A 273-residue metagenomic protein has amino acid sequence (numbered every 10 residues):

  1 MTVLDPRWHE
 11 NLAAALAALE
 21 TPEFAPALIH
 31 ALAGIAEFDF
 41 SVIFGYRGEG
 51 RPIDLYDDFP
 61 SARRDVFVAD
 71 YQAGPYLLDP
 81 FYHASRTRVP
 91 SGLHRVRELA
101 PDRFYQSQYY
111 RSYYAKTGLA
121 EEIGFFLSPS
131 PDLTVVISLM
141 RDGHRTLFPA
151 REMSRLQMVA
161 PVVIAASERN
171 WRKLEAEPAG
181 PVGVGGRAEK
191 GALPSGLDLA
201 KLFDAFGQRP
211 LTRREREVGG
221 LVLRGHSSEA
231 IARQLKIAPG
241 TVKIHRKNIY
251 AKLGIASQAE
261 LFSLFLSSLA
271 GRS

Functional and structural regions predicted by a protein language model:
L4, W8-L19, E23-L133, S138-H144 (+3 more regions): Regulatory input/activation interfaces that engage signals or partners
A176-R214: Regulatory hinge/linker segments at domain boundaries that couple sensory/effector modules to output domains
R216-G220, E260: Pre-recognition alpha-helix immediately N-terminal to the DNA-recognition helix within helix-turn-helix or winged-helix
V222-H226, F265: Short helix-to-turn junction characteristic of helix-turn-helix DNA-binding domains, especially the helix
G225-E260: Recognition helix of helix-turn-helix DNA-binding domains
Q258-A270: Short, basic, alpha-helical segments at the C-terminal edge of helix-turn-helix-like DNA-binding modules
